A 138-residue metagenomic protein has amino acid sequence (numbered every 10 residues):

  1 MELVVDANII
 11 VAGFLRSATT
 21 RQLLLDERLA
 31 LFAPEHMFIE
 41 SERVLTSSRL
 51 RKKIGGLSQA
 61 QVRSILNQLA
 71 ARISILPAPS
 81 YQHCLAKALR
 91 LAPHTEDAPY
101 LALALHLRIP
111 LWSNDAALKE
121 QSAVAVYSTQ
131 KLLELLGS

Functional and structural regions predicted by a protein language model:
M1-E35: Short, well-structured N-terminal submotif of metal-dependent ribonuclease cores
N8, H36, E42, D115-A117: Anionic group-transfer/hydrolysis microenvironments
T20-L23, R49, S128-Q130: Glycine-rich, phosphate-binding/catalytic loops in enzymes
D26-R28, E35-K87: PIN-domain endoribonuclease scaffold, especially VapC-family toxins
F32, A60, L91, T95-A98 (+1 more regions): Residues at secondary-structure transition points
R72-P110: Active-site neighborhoods of divalent-metal-dependent phosphate/nucleic-acid chemistry enzymes
L101, L105-S138: Acidic, PIN/NYN-like endoribonuclease modules and their adjacent C-terminal/linker elements
